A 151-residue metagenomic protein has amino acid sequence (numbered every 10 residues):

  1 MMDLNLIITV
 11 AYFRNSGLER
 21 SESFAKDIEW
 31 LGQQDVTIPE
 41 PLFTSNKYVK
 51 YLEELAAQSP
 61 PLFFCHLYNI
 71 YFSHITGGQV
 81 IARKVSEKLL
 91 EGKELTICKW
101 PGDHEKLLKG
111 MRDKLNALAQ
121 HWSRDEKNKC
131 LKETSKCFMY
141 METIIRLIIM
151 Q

Functional and structural regions predicted by a protein language model:
M1-Q151: Metal- and O2-centered redox machinery and metal/ROS homeostasis
